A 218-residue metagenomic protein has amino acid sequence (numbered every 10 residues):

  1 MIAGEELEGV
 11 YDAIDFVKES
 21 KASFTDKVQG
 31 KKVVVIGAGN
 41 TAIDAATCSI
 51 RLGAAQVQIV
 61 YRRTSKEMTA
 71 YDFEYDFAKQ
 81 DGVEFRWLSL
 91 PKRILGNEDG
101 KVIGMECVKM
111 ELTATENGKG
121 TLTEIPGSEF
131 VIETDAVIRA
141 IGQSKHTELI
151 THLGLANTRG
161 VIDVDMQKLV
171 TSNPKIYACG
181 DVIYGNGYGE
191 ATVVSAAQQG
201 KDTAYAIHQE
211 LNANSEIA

Functional and structural regions predicted by a protein language model:
E6-K31, T115-E190: FAD-site-proximal beta/loop scaffold in flavoenzymes
V17-S20, A46-R93, V194, S215-A218: Rossmann-like dinucleotide-binding cores of NAD(P)H-dependent redox enzymes
T25-A54, A206: Rossmann-like NAD(P)H-binding beta-loop-alpha module
A38, Y61-T64, D181: Cofactor-binding loop segments of dinucleotide-utilizing enzymes, especially the Rossmann-like FAD- and NAD(P)+-binding
A45, V182-I217: A conserved FAD-binding loop/helix module that cradles the flavin
L88-K101, K109-T113: A conserved short coil-to-beta-strand element within the FAD-binding core of flavoproteins
